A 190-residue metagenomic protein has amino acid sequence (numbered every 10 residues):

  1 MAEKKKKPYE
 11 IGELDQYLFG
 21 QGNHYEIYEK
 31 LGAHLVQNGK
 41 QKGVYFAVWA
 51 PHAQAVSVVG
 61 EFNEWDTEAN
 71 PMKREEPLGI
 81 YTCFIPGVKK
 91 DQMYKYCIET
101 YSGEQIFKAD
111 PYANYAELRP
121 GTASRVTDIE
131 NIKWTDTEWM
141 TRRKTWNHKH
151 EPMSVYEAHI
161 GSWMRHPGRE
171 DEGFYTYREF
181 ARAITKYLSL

Functional and structural regions predicted by a protein language model:
M1-Q41, E75-A183: The feature marks proteins involved in alpha-glucan
K42-F46: Structural beta-strand segments of beta-rich domains
W49-V56: Short proline/glycine-enriched turn/loop motifs at strand-loop junctions of beta-rich domains
H52, D66, K90-Q92: Short loop/turn segments at connectors of secondary-structure elements within structured domains
V56-V58, Y94: Short beta-strand elements bearing conserved aromatic residues within extracellular beta-rich modules
E61-D66, Y101: Change "in extracellular beta-sheet-rich domains … of secreted and cell-surface proteins" to "in beta-sheet-rich domains
T67-E76: Short, surface-exposed loop motifs enriched in S/T, G, D/E and P with embedded aromatic residues
T185-L190: Substrate-binding cleft of carbohydrate-active enzyme catalytic domains
